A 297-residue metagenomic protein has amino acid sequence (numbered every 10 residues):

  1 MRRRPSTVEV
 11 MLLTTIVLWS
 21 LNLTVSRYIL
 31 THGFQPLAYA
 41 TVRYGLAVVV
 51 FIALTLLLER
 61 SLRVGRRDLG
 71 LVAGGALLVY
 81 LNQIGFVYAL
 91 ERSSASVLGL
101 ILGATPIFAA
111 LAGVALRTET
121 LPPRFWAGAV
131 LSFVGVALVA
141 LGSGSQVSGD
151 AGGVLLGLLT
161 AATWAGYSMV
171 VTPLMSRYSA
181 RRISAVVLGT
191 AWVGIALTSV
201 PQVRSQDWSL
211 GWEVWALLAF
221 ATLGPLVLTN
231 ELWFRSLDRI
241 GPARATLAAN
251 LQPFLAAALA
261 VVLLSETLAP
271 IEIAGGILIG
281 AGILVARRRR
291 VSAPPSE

Functional and structural regions predicted by a protein language model:
M1-V42, G85, Q146-P173, G194 (+1 more regions): Glycine-/small-residue-enriched transmembrane alpha-helix faces in small-molecule transporters and effluxers
T7, T31-L81, F108-A112, A162-V170 (+3 more regions): Transmembrane alpha-helices of multi-pass small-molecule transport proteins
V8, L12, R67-G74, L121-F133 (+3 more regions): Cytoplasmic-side transmembrane-helix entry/capping segments in multi-pass membrane proteins
T15, A40-V42, Q83, V97-A104 (+2 more regions): Helix-helix packing/entry segments at the starts of transmembrane helices
L18, N22-L23, I52-L102, L138 (+1 more regions): Specific transmembrane alpha-helical segments of multi-pass solute transporters/efflux pumps, especially DMT/EamA
N22, L46-V50, I101-A115, V130-L131 (+4 more regions): Alpha-helical transmembrane segments of compact multi-pass small-molecule transporters, enriched in specific families
T24-P36, Y88-E91, A140-G152, S199-L218 (+1 more regions): Membrane-interface helix termini and inter-helical loops of multi-pass transporters
F51, A73, A112, L121-S143 (+4 more regions): Hydrophobic transmembrane alpha-helices of multi-pass small-molecule transport proteins
